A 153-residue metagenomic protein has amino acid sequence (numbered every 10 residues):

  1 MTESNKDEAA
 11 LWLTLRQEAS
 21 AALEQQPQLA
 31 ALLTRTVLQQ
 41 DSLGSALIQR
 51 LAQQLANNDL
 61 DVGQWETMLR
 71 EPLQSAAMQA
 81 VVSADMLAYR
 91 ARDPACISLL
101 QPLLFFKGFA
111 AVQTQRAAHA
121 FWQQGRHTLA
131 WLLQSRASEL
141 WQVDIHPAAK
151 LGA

Functional and structural regions predicted by a protein language model:
M1-R136: Terminal amphipathic alpha-helical/low-complexity segments used for targeting or macromolecular assembly
S138-A153: Structural signal for interior beta-strand "rungs" in well-ordered beta-sheet cores of soluble enzyme domains
